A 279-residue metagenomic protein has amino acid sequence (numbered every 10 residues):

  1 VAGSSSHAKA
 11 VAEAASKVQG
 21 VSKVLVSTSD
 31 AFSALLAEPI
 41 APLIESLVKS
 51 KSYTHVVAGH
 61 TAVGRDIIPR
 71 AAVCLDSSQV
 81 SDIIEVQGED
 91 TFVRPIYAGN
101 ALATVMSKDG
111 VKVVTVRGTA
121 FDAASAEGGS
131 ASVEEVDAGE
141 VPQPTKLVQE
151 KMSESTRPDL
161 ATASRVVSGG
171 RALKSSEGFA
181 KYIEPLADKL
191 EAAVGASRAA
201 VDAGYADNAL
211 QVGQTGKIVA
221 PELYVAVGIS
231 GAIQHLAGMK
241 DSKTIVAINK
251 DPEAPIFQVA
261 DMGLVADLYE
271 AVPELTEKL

Functional and structural regions predicted by a protein language model:
V1-L279: N-terminal glycine-rich FAD/FM-binding segment characteristic of electron-transfer flavoproteins
